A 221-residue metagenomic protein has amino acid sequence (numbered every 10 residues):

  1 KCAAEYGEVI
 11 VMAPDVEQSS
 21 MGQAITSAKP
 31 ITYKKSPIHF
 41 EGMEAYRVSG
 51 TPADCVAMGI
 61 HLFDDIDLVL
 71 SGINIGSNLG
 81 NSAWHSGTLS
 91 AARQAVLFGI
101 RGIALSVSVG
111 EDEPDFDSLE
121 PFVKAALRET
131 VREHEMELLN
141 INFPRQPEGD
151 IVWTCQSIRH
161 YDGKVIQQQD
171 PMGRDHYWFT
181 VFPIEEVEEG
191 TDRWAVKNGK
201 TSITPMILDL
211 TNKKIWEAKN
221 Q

Functional and structural regions predicted by a protein language model:
C2-D65: A cross-family phosphate/adenosyl-ligand binding-site feature
A13, S71-N74, L105-S106, I141-P144 (+1 more regions): Short beta-strand segments
E17, T51-P52, N74-S77, Q146 (+1 more regions): Short glycine-rich anion-binding loops that position phosphate/pyrophosphate groups of nucleotides and phosphorylated
I66, G102-A104, R132-L138: Short, structured loop/turn "capping" segments at alpha-beta junctions
S77-S86: Glycine/threonine-rich flexible loop motifs
A91-A95: Hydrophobic/aromatic ligand-binding patch that stacks against planar heteroaromatic rings of cofactors or nucleotides
V96-S118: Glycine-rich phosphate/pyrophosphate-binding loops and their adjacent beta-strand/loop elements at enzyme active sites
D117-Q221: Electrostatically charged, flexible surface regions
